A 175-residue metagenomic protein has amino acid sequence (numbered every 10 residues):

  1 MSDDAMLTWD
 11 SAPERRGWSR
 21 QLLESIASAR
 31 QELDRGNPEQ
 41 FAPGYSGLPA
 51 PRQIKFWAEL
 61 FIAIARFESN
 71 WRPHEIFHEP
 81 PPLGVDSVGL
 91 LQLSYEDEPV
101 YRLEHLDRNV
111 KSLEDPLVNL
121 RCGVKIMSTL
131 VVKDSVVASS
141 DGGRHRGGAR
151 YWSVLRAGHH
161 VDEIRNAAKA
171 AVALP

Functional and structural regions predicted by a protein language model:
M1-Q40, V100-P175: Non-catalytic cell-wall polysaccharide-engagement segments
Q40-S46, R52-P73, G123: Short, functionally critical alpha-helical segments immediately adjacent to catalytic or ligand/cofactor-binding
P51-K55, K111-E114: Short, mixed-charge amphipathic alpha-helical segments
I54, P80-P81: Short, flexible, glycine/charge-rich loop motifs used to bind or transfer phosphoryl groups or to couple energy/partner
I54-I62, V88, D141-Y151: Alpha-helical scaffolds flanking conserved acidic
H74-E79: Short, solvent-exposed loop/turn and secondary-structure capping segments
P81-H105: Substrate-binding/active-site groove segments that recognize and process beta-1,4-linked N-acetyl-hexosamine
